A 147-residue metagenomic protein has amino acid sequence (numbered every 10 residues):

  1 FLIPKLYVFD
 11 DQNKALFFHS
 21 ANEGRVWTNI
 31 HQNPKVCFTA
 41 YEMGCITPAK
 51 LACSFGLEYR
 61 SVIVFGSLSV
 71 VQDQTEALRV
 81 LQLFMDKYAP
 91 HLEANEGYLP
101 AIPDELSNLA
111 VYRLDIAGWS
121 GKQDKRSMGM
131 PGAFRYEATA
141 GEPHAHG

Functional and structural regions predicted by a protein language model:
F1-N22, I30, F38: Short beta-strand segments
L2-P4, K50, K125-S127: Short, glycine/acidic-enriched capping/hinge loops at junctions between secondary-structure elements
D11, E42, V70, I116-G118: Non-catalytic surface loops within mature trypsin-like serine protease
L16-H19, F38, V62-V64, Y112-R113 (+1 more regions): Short hydrophobic-aromatic micro-motifs
N22-Q82: Short, structured beta-strand-loop surface elements
Q72-G147: C-terminal edge-of-domain segments
